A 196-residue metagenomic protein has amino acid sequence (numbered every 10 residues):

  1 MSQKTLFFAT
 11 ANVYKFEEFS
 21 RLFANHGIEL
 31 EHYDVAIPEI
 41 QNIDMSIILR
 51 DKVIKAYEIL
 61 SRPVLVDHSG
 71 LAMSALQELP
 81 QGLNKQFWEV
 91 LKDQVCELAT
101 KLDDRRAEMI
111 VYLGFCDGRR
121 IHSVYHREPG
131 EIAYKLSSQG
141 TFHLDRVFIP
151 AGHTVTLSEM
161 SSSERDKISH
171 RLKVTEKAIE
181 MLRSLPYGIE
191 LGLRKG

Functional and structural regions predicted by a protein language model:
S2-F7, Y14-G196: Anionic-ligand binding patches
